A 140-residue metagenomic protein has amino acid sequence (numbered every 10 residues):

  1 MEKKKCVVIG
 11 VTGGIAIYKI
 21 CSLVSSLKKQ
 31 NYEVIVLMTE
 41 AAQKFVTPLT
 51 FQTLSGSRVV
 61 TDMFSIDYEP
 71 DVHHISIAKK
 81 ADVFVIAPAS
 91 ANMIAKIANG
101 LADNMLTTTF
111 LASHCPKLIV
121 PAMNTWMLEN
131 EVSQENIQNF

Functional and structural regions predicted by a protein language model:
M1-I119, N124-N139: A cross-family phosphate/adenosyl-ligand binding-site feature
